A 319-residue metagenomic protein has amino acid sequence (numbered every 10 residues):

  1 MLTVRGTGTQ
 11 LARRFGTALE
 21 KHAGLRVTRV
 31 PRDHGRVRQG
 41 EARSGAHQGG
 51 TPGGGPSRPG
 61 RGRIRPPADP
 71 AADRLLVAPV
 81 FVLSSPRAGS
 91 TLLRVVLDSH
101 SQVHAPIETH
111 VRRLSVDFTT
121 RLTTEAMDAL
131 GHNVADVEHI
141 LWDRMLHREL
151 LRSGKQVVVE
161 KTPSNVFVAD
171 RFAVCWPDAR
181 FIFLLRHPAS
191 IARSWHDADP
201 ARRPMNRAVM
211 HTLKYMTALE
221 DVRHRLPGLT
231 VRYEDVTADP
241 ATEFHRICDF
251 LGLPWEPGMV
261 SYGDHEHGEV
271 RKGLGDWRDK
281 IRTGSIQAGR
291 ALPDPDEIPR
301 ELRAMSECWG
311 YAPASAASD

Functional and structural regions predicted by a protein language model:
L2-V80, H196, E220, D249-D319: PAPS-dependent sulfotransferases, especially Golgi type II membrane carbohydrate sulfotransferases
T3, R38, N133, V137 (+4 more regions): Alpha-helix capping and helix-coil boundary motifs
G53-S57, R65-P66, L75-A78, A129-N133 (+2 more regions): N-terminal start-of-chain detector that recognizes signal peptides and the immediate post-cleavage beginning
P59, E138-I140, L213-T217: Short, composition-biased local secondary-structure segments
A71-R74, L83-P86, V95-D170, C175 (+2 more regions): PAPS-dependent sulfation machinery
P79, Q102, R180-F181: Beta-sheet entry/capping signal
S90-T91: Walker A/P-loop
V111, F118-R121, R152-V260, H265-R282: PAPS-dependent sulfotransferase catalytic domain
